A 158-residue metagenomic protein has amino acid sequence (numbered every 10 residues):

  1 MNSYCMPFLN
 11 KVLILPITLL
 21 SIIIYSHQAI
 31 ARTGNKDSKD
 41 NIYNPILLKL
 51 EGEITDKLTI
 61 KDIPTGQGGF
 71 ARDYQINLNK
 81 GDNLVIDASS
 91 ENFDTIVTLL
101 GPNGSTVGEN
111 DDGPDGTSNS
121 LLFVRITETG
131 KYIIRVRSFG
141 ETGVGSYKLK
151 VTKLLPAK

Functional and structural regions predicted by a protein language model:
N2-I14: Bacterial N-terminal signal peptides that target proteins for export
Y4-C5, I23-Q75, N79-D82, T152-K158: Non-catalytic extracellular/lumenal accessory regions of secreted precursors
V12-I14, A88, G130: Short hydrophobic/aromatic segments of transmembrane alpha-helices and their interfaces
I14-I24: Bacterial N-terminal signal peptides
R32, T95-K150: Noncatalytic accessory or regulatory domains flanking protease catalytic cores in secreted, cell-surface, and selected
G68-G69, N92, T117: Short solvent-exposed loop/turn micro-motifs enriched in small/polar/acidic residues
Q75-S90, V97, Y132-V136: Hydrophobic beta-strand segments within beta-rich accessory/binding domains
N83, E91, D112-D115, L154: Disulfide-stabilized cysteine-rich extracellular repeat microdomains
